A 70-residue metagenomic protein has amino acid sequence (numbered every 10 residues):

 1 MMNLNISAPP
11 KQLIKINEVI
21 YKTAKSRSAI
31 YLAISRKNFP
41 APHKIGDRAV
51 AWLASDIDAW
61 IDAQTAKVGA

Functional and structural regions predicted by a protein language model:
M2-R36, S55, D62-T65: Polyanion-binding surface elements
P42-K44: Beta-hairpin "wing" of winged helix-turn-helix
A49-L53: Minor-groove-contacting beta-hairpin "wing" of winged helix-turn-helix DNA-binding domains
A66-A70: C-terminal secondary-structure termini that scaffold catalytic or DNA-interacting sites
